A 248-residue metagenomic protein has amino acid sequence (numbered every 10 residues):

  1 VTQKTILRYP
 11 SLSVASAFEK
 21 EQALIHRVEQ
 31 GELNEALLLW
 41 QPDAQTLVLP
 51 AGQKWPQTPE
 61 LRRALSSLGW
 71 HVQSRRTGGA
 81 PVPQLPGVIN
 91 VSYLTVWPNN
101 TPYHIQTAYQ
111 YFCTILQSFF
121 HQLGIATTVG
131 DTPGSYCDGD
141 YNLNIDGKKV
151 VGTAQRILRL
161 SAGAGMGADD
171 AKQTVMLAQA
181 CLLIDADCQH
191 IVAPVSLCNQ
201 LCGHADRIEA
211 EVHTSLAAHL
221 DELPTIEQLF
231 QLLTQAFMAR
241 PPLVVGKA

Functional and structural regions predicted by a protein language model:
V1-P102: N-terminal lobe of the biotin/lipoate ligase/transferase fold
I6-L7, V72, I125-G130, P242-K247: Short secondary-structure junctions
S16, K20, Q57, H104-I115 (+1 more regions): Short amphipathic alpha-helical segments
R27, E60-A64, L68, I115-L123 (+1 more regions): Generic non-transmembrane alpha-helical segments
L49, N100-T107, H219-L223: Flexible, glycine/proline-enriched loop segments at strand-loop-helix junctions that form or flank small-ligand binding
V88-G134: Contiguous, small/hydrophobic- and glycine-enriched helical/loop subdomains that border and often "cap" functional
F120-I125, R156, L160-A162, M166-A248: Long, positively charged amphipathic alpha-helical accessory segments at protein N-termini or as interdomain linkers
V129-V150, A154-R159: Beta-rich nucleic-acid/ligand-interaction surfaces
